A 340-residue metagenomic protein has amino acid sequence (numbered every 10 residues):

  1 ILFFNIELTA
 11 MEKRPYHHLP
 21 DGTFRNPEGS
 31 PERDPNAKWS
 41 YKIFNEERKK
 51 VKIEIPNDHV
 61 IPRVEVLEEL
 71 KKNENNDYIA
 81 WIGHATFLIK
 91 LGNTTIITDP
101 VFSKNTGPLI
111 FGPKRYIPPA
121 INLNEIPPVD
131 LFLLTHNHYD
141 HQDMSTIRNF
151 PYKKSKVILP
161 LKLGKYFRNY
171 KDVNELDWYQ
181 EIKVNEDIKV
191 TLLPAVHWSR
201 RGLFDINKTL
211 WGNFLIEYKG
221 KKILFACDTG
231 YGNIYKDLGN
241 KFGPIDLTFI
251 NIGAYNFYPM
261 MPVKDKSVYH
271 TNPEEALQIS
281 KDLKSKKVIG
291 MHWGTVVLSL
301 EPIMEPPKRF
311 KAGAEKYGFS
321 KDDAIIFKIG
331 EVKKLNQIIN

Functional and structural regions predicted by a protein language model:
L2-E125, I216-C227, D246-I252, A312: Metallo-beta-lactamase
E12, H17-L19, N26, I126 (+4 more regions): Cap/insert and terminal regions of metallo-dependent hydrolase folds
K52-E74, K156-K221, R309-E331, L335-I339: Metallo-beta-lactamase
I89, D99, H136, D143 (+6 more regions): Divalent metal-coordination and catalytic microenvironments
P100-F102, N137, A195-V196, C227-T229 (+2 more regions): Active-site metal-binding loops of divalent metal-dependent hydrolases
F102-P119, W198-D205, N256-H270: Acidic/histidine-rich helix-loop elements that form or flank divalent-metal/phosphate-binding sites at the catalytic
F111-I158, G243-F249: Active-site metal-binding motif and surrounding structural segment of the metallo-beta-lactamase
S145-F150, N169, I234-L238: A short acidic, amphipathic alpha-helical/loop segment
